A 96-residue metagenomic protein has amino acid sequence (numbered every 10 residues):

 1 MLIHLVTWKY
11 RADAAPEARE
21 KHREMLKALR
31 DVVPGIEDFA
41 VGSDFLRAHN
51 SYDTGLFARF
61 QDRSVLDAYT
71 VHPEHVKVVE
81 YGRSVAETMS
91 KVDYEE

Functional and structural regions predicted by a protein language model:
M1-D53, Q61-V71, Y94-E96: Short S/T/G/P-rich N-terminal loop/turn motif that feeds into the first structured element of a domain
T70, V79-G82: Short, flexible helix/strand-to-coil boundary loops that buttress conserved ligand/catalytic motifs in alpha/beta
